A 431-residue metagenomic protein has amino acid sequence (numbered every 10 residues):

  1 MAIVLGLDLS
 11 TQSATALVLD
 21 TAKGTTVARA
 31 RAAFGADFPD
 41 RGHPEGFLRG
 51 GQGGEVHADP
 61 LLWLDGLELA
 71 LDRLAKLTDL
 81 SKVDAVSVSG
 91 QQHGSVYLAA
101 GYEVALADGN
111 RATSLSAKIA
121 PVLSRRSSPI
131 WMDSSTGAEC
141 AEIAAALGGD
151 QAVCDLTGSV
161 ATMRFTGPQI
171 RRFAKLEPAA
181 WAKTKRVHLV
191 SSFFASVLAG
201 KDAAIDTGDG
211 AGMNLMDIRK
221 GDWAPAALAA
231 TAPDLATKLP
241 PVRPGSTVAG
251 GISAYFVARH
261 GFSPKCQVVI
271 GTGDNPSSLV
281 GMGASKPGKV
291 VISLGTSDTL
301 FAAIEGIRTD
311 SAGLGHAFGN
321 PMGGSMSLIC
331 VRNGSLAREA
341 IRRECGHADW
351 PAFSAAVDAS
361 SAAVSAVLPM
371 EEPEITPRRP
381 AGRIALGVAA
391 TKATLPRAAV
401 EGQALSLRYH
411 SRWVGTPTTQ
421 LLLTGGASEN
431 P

Functional and structural regions predicted by a protein language model:
M1-S116, V257-A258, F262-Q267, T418-Q420: N-terminal glycine/serine-rich phosphate-binding loop of ATP-dependent small-molecule kinases, especially carbohydrate
L5-L7, T15-V18, A141-T157, F165-A203 (+3 more regions): Active-site core segments that coordinate phosphate-bearing ligands/cofactors across diverse enzyme families
A36, L106-V122, E142, D310-G324: Glycine-/small-residue-rich beta-strand-loop submotif within the FAD-binding core of flavoenzymes
G54, D72-P129, L156-R164, A195-D217 (+1 more regions): Short beta-strand-loop/turn "lid" adjacent to the catalytic site in phosphate-handling enzymes
L77-D79, A230-K238: A structural motif corresponding to the C-terminal end of an alpha-helix and its immediate exit/capping segment
D133: Carbohydrate-associated surface elements
P240-R243, Q267-V269: General small-molecule cofactor/ligand-binding pocket signal
